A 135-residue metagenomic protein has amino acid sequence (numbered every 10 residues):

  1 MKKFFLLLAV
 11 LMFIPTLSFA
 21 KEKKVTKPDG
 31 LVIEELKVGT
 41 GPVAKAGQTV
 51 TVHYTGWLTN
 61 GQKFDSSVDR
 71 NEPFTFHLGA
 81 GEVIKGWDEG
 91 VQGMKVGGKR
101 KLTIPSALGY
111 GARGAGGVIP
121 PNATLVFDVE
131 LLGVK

Functional and structural regions predicted by a protein language model:
K2-K135: Cross-family detector of peptidyl-prolyl cis-trans isomerase
